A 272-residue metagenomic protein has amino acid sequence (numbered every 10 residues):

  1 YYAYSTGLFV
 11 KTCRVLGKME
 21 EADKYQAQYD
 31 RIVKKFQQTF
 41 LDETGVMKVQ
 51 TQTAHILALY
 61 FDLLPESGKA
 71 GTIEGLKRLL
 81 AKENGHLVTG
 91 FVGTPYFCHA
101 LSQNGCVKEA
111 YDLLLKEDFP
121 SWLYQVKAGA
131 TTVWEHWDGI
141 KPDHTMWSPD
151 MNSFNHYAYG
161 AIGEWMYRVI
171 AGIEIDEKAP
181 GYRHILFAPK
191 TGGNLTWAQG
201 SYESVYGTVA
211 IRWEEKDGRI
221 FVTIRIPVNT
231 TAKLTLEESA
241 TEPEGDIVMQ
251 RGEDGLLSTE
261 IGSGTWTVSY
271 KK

Functional and structural regions predicted by a protein language model:
Y1-M146, E260: Catalytic cores of carbohydrate-active enzymes
A27, K108-K272: Non-catalytic C-terminal accessory modules of carbohydrate-active enzymes
